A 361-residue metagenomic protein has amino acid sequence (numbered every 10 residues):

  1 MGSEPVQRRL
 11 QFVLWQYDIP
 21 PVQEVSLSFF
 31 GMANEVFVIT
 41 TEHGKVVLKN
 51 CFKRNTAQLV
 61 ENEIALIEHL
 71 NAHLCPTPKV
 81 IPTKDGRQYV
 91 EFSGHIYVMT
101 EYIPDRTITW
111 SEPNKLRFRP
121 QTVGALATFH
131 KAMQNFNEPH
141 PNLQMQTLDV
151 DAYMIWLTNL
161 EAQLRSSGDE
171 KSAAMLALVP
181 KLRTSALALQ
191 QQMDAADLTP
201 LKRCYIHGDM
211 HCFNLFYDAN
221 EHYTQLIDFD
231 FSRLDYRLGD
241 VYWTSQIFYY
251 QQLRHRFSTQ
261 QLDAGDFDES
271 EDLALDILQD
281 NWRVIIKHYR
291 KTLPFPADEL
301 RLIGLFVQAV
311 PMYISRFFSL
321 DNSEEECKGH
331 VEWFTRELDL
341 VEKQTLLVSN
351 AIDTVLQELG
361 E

Functional and structural regions predicted by a protein language model:
V6-Q16, E138, L160-G208, D218 (+1 more regions): An alpha-helical support segment within catalytic cores of ATP-dependent transferases
S26-F30: Protein kinase glycine-rich loop
M32-E42, V47-L48, V80, Q190-G239: Active-site acidic catalytic loop and adjacent metal/ATP-binding pocket of ATP-dependent phosphoryl transfer enzymes
T41-H140: ATP-binding pocket architecture of kinase catalytic cores
Y97-S111, E161-S166, A309-K328: A glycine-centered beta->alpha junction motif in the catalytic cores of kinase/phosphotransferase enzymes
L116-L176, R203: A cross-family kinase active-site recognition segment
L238-L293, Q308-E325: Active-site activation/catalytic loop segments of kinase-like enzymes and analogous catalytic loops in related
Y313-E361: ATP/Mg2+ or Mg2+-diphosphate-binding catalytic cores that bind nucleotide phosphates or diphosphates via glycine-rich
